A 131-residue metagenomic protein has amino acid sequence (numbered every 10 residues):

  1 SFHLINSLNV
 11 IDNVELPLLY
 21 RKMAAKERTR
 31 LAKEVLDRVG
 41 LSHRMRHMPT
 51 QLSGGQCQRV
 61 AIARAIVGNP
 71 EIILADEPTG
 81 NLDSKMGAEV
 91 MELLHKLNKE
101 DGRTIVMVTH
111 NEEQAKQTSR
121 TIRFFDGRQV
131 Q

Functional and structural regions predicted by a protein language model:
S1-Q117, T121-F124: ABC family nucleotide-binding domain
D126-Q131: Conserved switch/coupling elements of ABC/ABC-like ATPase nucleotide-binding domains
